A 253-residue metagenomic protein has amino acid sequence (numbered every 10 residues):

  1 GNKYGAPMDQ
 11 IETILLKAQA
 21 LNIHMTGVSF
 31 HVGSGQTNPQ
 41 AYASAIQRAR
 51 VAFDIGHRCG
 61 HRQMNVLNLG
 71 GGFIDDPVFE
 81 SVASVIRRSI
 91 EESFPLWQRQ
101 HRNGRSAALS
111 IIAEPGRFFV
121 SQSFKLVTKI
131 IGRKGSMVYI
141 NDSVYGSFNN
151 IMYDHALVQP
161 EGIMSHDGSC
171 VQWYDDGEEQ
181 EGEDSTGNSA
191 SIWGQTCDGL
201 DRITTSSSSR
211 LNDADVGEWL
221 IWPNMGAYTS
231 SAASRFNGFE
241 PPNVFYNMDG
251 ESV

Functional and structural regions predicted by a protein language model:
G1-V66, S89-F94, Q98-R102: Active-site-proximal beta-alpha core segment in soluble small-molecule metabolic enzymes
K3, H24-S29, M64-N68, A108-I112 (+2 more regions): Structural preference for beta-strand elements that scaffold enzyme active sites
A18-A20, H24-M25, I55-R58, Q63 (+4 more regions): A charged N-terminal "starter" segment
V32-S34, V66-D76, A113-R117: Glycine-rich beta-strand-to-loop/alpha-helix junction loops that act as flexible
P39, P77-E80: Metal-dependent catalytic neighborhoods of phosphoester/phosphodiester hydrolases
F79-I90: Helical (often loop-to-helix) elements that flank the catalytic cores of nucleotide-handling enzymes
V85, P95, R99-H101, S110-V253: Charged (often Lys/Glu-rich) extended helix/loop segments that serve as interaction or gating elements
